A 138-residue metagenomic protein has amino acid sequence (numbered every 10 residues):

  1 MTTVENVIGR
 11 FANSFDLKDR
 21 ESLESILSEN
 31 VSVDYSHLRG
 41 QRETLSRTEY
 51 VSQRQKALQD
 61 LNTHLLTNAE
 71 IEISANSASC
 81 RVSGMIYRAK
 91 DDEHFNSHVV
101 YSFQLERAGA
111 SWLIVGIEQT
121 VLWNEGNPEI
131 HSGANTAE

Functional and structural regions predicted by a protein language model:
M1-E29: Short, low-complexity N-terminal intrinsically disordered segments enriched in polar/charged residues
R20-S83: A solvent-exposed, acidic/Ser-Thr-rich amphipathic alpha-helical stretch
L27-S28, G84-I86, E118-V121: Short beta-strand segments enriched in hydrophobic/aromatic residues within well-folded beta-rich domains
L38, D91-H94: Short, solvent-exposed loop/turn segments at secondary-structure boundaries
Q41-R42, R88-K90, L122-E125: A short local loop/turn or secondary-structure capping micro-motif enriched for an aromatic residue
H64-L66, F95-S102: Short, surface-exposed coil-to-beta transition loops
S79, H98-A134: Short beta-strand edge/turn micro-motifs at domain boundaries
G84-K90, L105-R107: Beta-strand elements of well-folded, non-transmembrane domains
